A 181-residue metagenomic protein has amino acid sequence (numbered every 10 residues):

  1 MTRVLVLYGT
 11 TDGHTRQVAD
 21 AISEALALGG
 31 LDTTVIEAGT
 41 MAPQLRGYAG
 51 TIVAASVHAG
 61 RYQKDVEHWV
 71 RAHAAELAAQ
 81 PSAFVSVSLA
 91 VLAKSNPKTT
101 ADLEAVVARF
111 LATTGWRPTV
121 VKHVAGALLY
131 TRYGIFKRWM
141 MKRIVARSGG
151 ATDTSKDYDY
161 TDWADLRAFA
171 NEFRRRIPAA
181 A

Functional and structural regions predicted by a protein language model:
T2-G29: N-terminal beta1-alpha1 ligand-phosphate binding loop
V4-V6, T33, S82: Conserved hydrophobic helix-helix packing surfaces used for dimerization/oligomerization
G9-G13, A38-G39, S56, G60: Short, surface-exposed acidic/glycine-rich loop or hinge patches that mediate macromolecular interfaces
A25, G29, H58-A181: FMN-binding flavodoxin-like domain, especially the glycine-rich phosphate-binding loop
G29-A42: A short beta-strand-loop structural module common to alpha/beta enzyme folds
Q44-L45, V57: Helical hinge/lid and interdomain linker segments adjacent to catalytic or ligand-binding clefts that mediate domain
L45-R46, L77: A short, aliphatic-rich alpha-helical micro-motif
